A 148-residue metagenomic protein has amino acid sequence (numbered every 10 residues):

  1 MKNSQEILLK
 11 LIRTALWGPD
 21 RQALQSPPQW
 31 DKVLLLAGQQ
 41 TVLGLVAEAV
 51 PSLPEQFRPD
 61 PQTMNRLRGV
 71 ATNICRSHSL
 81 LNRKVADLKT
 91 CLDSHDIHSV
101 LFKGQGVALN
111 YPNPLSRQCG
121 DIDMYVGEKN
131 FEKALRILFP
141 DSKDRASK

Functional and structural regions predicted by a protein language model:
K2-Q5, L9-K10, L16-K103: Helical scaffold of the NTase/Pol beta-like nucleotidyltransferase catalytic core
A86-R136, R145-S147: Active-site nucleotide-donor binding segment shared across nucleotidyl transfer reactions
S142: P-loop/Walker A phosphate-binding loop and immediately adjacent motor/lid segment at beta-alpha junctions
